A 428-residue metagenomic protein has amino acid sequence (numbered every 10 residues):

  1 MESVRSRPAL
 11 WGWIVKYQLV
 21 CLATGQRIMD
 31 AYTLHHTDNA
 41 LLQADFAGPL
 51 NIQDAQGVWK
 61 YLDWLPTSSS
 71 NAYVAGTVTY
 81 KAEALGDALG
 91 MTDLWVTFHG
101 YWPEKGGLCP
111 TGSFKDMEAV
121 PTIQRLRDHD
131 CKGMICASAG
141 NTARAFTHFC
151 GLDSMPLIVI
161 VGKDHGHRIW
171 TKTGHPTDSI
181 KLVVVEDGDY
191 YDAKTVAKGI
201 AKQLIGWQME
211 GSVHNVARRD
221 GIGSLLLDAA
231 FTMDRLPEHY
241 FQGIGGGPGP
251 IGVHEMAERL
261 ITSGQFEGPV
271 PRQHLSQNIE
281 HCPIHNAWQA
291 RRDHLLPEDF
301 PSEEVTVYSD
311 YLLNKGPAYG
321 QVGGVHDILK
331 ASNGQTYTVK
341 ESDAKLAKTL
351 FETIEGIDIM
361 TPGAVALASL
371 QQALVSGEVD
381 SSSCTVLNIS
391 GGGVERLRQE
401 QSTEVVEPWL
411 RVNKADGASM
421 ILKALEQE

Functional and structural regions predicted by a protein language model:
M1-E428: PLP-dependent amino-acid enzyme catalytic core
